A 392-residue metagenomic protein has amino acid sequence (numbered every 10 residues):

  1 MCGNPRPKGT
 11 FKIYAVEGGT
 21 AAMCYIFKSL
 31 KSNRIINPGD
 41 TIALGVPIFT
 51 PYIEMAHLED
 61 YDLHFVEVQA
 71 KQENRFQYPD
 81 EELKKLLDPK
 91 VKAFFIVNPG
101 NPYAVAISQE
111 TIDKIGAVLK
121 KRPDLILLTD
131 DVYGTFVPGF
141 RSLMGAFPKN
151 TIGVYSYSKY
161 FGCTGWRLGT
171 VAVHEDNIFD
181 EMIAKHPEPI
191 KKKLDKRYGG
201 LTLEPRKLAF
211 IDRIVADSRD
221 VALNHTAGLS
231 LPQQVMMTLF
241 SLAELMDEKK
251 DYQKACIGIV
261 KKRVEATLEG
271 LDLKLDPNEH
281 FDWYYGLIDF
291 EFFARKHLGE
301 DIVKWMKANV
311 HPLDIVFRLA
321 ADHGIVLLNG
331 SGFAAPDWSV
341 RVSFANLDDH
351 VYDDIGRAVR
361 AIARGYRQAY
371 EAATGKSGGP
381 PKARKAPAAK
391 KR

Functional and structural regions predicted by a protein language model:
M1-D124, G134-P148, I152, E371-G375: Conserved core of the PLP fold type I
C2, R6, K191, L298-D314 (+2 more regions): PLP-dependent enzyme catalytic core of the Aspartate aminotransferase-like
Y14-A15, P138, F161, N278-F281 (+1 more regions): A short beta-turn/loop motif at secondary-structure boundaries
K71-Q77, Y103-Q109, E181-H186, M246-K250 (+1 more regions): Short, flexible/disordered intra-domain loops and linkers
D131: Walker B catalytic acidic pair
M144-F210: Active-site PLP attachment segment
K191-E248: Extended, charge-rich helix/loop segments that form flexible, surface "patches" used to engage negatively charged
P232-A243, K249-L268, L275-K304: Conserved glycine-rich beta-strand-loop-beta hairpin in the small C-terminal domain of fold type I
